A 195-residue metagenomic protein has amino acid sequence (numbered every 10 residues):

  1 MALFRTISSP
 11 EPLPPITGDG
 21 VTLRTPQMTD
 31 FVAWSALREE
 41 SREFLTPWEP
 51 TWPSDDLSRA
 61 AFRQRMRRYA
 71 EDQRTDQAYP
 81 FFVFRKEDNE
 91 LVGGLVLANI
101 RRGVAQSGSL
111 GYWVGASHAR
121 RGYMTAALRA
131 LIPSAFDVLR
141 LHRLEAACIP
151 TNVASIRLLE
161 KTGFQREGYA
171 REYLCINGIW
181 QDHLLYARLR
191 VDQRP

Functional and structural regions predicted by a protein language model:
M1-A33, L37-P47, P80-P195: Acyl-donor (CoA/ACP) binding surface of acyl/acetyltransferases
T46-R67: Conserved GNAT-fold acetyl-CoA-binding loop/helix
S54, R67-F82: A short helix-loop-beta-strand connector motif used in the catalytic cores of GNAT acetyltransferases and, in some
A60-D72, G94-R101: Short, charged low-complexity intrinsically disordered segments located at boundaries of structured domains
